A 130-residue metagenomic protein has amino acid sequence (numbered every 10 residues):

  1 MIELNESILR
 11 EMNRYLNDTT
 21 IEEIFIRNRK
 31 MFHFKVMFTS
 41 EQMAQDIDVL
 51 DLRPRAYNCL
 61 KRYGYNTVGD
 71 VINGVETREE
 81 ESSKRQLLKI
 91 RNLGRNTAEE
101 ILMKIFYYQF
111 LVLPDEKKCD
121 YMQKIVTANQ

Functional and structural regions predicted by a protein language model:
I2-Q130: Compact, charge-rich alpha-helical regulatory domains located at protein termini
